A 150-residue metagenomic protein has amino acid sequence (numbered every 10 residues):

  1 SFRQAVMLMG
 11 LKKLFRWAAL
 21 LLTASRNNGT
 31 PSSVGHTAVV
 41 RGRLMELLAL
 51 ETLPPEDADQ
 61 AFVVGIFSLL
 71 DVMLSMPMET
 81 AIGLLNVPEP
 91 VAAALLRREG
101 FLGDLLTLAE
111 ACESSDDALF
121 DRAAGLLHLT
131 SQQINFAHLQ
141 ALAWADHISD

Functional and structural regions predicted by a protein language model:
S1-D150: Conserved alpha-helical "signature site" that marks functionally important helical segments or helix/loop junctions
